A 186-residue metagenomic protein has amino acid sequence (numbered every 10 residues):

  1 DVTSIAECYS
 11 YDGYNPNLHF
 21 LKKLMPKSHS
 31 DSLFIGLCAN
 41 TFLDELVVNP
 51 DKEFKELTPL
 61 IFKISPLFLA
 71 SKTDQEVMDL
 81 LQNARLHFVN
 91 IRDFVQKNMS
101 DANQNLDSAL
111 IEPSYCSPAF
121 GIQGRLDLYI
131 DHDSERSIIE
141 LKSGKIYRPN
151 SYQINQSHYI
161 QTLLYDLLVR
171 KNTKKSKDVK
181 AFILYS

Functional and structural regions predicted by a protein language model:
D1-L69: Charged, glycine-rich intrinsically disordered N-terminal tails and low-complexity linkers that flank
I5, L21, N103, S114-C116: Extended hydrophobic/Leu-rich segments
Y14-F20, F68-L69, A102-Q104, S137-S143: Short amphipathic alpha-helical segments, especially helix-boundary/capping motifs
L21-K27, K72, K142-Y152: Short acidic, glycine/Ser/Thr-rich loop/turn "cap" segments at secondary-structure junctions
M25-H29, V77, S114-Y115, S151: Residues at structural and domain junctions
F34-C38, L86, S157-I160, L164: Generic recognition of stable, solvent-exposed alpha-helical segments in well-folded globular domains
C38-I111: A non-catalytic, helix-rich entry segment at domain boundaries
L106-S186: Mg2+/Mn2+-dependent nuclease catalytic core
